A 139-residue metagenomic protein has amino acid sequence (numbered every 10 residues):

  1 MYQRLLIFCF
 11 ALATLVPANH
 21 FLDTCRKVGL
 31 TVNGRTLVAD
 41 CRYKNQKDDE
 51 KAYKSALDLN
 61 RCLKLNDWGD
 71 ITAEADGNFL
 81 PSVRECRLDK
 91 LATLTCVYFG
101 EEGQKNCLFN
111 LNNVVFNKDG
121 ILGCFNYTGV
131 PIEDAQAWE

Functional and structural regions predicted by a protein language model:
M1-A18: Fungal secretory targeting signals
P17-E139: A structural motif
